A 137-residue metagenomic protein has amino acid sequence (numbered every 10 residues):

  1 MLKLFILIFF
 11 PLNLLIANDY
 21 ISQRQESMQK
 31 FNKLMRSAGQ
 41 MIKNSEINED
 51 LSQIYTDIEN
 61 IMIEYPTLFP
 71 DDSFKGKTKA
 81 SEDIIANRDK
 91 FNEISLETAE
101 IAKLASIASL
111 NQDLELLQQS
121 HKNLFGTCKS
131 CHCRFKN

Functional and structural regions predicted by a protein language model:
M1-L4: Positively charged n-region of N-terminal signal peptides that target proteins for export
L7-A17: Hydrophobic h-region of N-terminal signal peptides that target proteins for export in Gram-negative bacteria
P11, K122-F125: Processing junctions and N-termini across compartments
N18-H121: Extracytoplasmic c-type cytochrome modules immediately beyond a signal peptide or single-pass transmembrane anchor
L124-K136: The canonical Cys-X-X-Cys-His
